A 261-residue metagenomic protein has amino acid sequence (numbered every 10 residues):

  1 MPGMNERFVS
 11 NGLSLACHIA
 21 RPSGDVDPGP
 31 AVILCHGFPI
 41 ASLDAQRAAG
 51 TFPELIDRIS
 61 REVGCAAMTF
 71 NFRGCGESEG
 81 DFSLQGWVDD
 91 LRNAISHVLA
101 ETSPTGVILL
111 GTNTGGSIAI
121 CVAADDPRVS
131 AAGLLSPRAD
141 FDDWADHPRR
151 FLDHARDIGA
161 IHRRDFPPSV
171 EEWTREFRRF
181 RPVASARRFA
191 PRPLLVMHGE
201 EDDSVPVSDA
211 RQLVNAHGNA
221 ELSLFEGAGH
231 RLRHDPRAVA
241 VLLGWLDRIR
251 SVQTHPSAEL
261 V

Functional and structural regions predicted by a protein language model:
M1-V26: N-terminal cap/lid segment of alpha/beta-hydrolase-fold proteins
L15, D126-L224, A228-G229, R233-V261: The alpha/beta-hydrolase serine catalytic core
G24-E62: Short, surface-exposed "cap/lid" segments of acyl-processing enzymes
F38, M68-G76, R138, A228: Short beta-to-alpha linker loops that shape the active-site pocket of alpha/beta-hydrolase fold enzymes
T51, D81-E101: Alpha/beta-hydrolase active-site loop
E54-E77: Conserved alpha/beta-hydrolase
T102-N113: Alpha/beta-hydrolase fold nucleophile elbow
G111-C121: Glycine-rich nucleophile elbow surrounding the catalytic serine of serine-hydrolase chemistry
